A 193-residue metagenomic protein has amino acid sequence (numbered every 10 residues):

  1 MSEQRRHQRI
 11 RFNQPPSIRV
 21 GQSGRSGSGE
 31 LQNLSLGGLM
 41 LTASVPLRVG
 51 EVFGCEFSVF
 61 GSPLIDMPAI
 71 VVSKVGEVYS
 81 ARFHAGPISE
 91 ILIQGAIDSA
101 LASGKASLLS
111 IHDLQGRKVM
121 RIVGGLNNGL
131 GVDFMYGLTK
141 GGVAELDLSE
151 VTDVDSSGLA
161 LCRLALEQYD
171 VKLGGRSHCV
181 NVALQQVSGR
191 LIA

Functional and structural regions predicted by a protein language model:
M1-L34, L92-L108, H112-G116: N-terminal helix initiation/capping motif
E3, F53-E56, M67-A69: Short beta-alpha junctions and helix-cap segments that line functional grooves
Q14-V45, V49, E56, V75-S80: Short strand-loop-strand
G29, I65-V72: Short beta-strand-centered aromatic/proline hotspots
P46, G86-I88: Helix N-cap motif at beta-to-alpha junctions
E51-F57, I91-A102, D133-F134: Extended Gly/Ser/Thr-rich low-complexity repeat segments, especially those forming or decorating extracellular
F57-P63: Short, charged beta-turn/beta-strand-edge "cap" motif at the junction between a beta-strand and an adjacent loop
P68, M120-I192: Amphipathic alpha-helical interaction surfaces in cytosolic regulatory modules
